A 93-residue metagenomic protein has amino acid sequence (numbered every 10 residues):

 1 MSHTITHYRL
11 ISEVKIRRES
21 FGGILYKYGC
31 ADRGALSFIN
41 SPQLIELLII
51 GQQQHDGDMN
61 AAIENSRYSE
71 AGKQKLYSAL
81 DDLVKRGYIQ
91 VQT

Functional and structural regions predicted by a protein language model:
M1-G51: Acidic, low-complexity/disordered tracts enriched in E/D and polar residues
G34-T93: Long, charge-rich, low-complexity alpha-helical segments
